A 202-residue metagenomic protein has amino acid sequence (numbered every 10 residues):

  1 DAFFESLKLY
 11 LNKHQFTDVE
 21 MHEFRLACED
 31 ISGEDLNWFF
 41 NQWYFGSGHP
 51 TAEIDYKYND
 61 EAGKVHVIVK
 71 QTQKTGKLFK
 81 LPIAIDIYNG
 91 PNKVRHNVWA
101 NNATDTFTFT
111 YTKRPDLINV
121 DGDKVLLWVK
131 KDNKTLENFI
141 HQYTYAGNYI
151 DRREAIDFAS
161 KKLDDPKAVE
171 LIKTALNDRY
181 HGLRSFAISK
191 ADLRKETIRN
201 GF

Functional and structural regions predicted by a protein language model:
D1-V67: Amphipathic alpha-helical substructures
V19, T75-F79, V94-N97, F107-F109 (+4 more regions): Extended hydrophobic-aromatic, low-complexity segments
E29, F45, T144-Y145, S160 (+2 more regions): Alpha-solenoid HEAT/Armadillo repeat architecture
L36-N37, S47-D121: Beta-strand-rich binding/interaction modules
S47, N102, V125, I172-N177: Residue-level recognition of alpha-helix boundary/capping or hinge positions
G122-D132: Short acidic/polar inter-strand loop motif in beta-rich domains
L126-W128, I150-D164, T174, G182-E196: Structural detector for internal amphipathic alpha-helices that build alpha-solenoid repeat scaffolds
D132-Q142, D165-L176, E196-F202: Amphipathic alpha-helical scaffolding segments comprising HEAT/armadillo-like alpha-solenoid repeats
